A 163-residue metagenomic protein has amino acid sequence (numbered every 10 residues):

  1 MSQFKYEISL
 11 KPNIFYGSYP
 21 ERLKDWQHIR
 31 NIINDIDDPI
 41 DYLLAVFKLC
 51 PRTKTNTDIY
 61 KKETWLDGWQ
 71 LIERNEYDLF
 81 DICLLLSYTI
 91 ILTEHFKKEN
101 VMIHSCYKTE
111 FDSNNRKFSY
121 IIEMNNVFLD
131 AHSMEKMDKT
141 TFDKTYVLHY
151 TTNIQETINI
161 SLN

Functional and structural regions predicted by a protein language model:
M1-N163: A structural boundary/capping signal
